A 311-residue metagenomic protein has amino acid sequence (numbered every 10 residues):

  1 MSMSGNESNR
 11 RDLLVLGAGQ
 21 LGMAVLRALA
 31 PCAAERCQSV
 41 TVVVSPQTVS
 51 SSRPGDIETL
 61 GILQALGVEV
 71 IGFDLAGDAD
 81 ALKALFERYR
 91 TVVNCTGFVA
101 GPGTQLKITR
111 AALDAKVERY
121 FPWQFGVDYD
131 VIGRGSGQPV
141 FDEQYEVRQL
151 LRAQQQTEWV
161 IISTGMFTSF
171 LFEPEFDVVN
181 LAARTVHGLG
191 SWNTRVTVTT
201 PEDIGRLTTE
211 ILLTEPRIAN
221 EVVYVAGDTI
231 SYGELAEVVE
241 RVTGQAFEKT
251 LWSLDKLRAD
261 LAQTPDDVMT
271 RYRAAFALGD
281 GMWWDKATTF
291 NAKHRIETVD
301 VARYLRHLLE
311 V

Functional and structural regions predicted by a protein language model:
S2-E58, A79, V99, A115 (+2 more regions): Oxidoreductase cofactor-interface core, primarily capturing Rossmann-like NAD(P)-dependent enzymes
D12, R90-T91, R119: Structural motif
V49-A115, D130-I132: NAD(P)H-binding glycine-rich loop region in Rossmannoid oxidoreductase-like domains and their noncatalytic homologs
K83, P201-T209, T298-R306: Short, amphipathic alpha-helical "lid/cap" segments that border enzyme active or binding sites
R88, E210, R241, H307-E310: Residues within well-ordered alpha-helical secondary structure of globular protein domains
E118-Q124: Short beta-strand elements of ligand-binding domains
L254-V311: A hydrophobic C-terminal alpha-helical subdomain
